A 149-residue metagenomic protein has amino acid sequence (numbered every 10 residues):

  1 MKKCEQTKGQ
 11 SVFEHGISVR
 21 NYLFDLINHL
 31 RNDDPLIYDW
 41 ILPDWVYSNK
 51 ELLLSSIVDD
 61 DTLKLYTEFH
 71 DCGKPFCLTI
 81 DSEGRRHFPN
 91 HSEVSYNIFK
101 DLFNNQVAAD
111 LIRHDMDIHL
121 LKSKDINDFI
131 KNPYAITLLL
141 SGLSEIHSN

Functional and structural regions predicted by a protein language model:
M1-I80: Acidic/His-rich, divalent-metal-binding segments that scaffold phosphate/diphosphate chemistry
V46-S148: Divalent metal-dependent catalytic cores for phosphoryl transfer on phosphate-bearing substrates
